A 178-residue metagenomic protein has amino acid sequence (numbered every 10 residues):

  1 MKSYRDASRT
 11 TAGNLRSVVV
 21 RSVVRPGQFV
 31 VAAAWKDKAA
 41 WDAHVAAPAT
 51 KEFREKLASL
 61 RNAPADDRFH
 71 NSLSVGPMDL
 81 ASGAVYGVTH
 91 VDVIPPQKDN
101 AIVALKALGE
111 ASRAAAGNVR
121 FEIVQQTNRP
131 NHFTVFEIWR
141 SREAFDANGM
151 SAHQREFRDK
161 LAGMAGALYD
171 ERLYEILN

Functional and structural regions predicted by a protein language model:
M1-R16, A49-E52, Q97-V119, H153-F157: Short amphipathic alpha-helical segments
S3-K36: N-terminal, post-signal-peptide region of Sec/Tat-exported proteins
V18-G27, E52-Y86, H90, R120-N131 (+1 more regions): Glycine-rich beta-strand-turn "strand-cap" elements at beta-sheet edges
A32-A34, D92, F136-I138: Short hydrophobic/aromatic beta-strand micro-patches that form the beta-sheet surface supporting nucleotide- or nucleic
K36-A47, D99, R140-S151: Short amphipathic alpha-helices within nucleic acid-binding modules
